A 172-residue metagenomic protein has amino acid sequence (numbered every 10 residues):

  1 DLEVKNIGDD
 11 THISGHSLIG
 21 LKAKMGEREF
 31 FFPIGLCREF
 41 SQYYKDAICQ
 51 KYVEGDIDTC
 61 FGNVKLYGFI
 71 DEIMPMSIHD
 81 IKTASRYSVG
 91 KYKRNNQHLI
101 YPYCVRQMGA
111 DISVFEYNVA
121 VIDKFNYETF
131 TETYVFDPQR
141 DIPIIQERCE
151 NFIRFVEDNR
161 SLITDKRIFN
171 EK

Functional and structural regions predicted by a protein language model:
D1-F69: Metal-dependent nuclease catalytic cores that hydrolyze phosphodiester bonds in DNA/RNA, characterized by
K45, M74-I78, V105-S113: Secondary-structure boundary elements
K51-V53, K82-T83, V119: Short, structured patches in soluble enzyme cores that scaffold and shape functional sites
N63-Y67, M74-M76, A110, F125-Y127: Coil-to-beta-strand transition motifs
G68-Y87, Y101: Conserved catalytic cores of phosphodiester-cleaving nucleases, focusing on short active-site segments
Y87-R94: Active-site-adjacent loop/helix micro-motif of nuclease/hydrolase catalytic cores
N95-R106: An active-site-proximal "capping" alpha-helix that borders the catalytic cofactor pocket
R106-K172: Metal-dependent nuclease catalytic regions and adjoining charged, substrate-binding loops involved in nucleic-acid end
